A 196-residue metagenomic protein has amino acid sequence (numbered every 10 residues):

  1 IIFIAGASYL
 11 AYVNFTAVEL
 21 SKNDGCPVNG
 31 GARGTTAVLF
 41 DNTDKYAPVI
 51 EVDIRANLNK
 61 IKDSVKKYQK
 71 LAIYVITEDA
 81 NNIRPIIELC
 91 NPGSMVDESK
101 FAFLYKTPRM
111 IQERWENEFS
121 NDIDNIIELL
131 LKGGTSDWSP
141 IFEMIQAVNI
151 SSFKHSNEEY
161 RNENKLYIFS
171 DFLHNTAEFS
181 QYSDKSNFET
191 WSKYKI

Functional and structural regions predicted by a protein language model:
I1-I50, D63, Y194: Acidic, polar low-complexity linker/tail segments
N14-F15, L173-I196: VWA/integrin I-like adhesion module and closely mimicked acidic/polar interface patches used
G31-M110, K165-Y167: Von Willebrand factor
T43, F172-L173: Catalytic metal-binding/acid-base residues of hydrolase active sites
I50-K60, W138-N149, D184-K195: Well-ordered, non-membrane alpha-helical segments in soluble/globular domains
N59-K66, Q146-N157, H174: Sec-exported extracytoplasmic/periplasmic mature domains
E98-R161: Von Willebrand factor
A147, N164-F169: P-loop NTPase catalytic cores that bind/hydrolyze ATP
